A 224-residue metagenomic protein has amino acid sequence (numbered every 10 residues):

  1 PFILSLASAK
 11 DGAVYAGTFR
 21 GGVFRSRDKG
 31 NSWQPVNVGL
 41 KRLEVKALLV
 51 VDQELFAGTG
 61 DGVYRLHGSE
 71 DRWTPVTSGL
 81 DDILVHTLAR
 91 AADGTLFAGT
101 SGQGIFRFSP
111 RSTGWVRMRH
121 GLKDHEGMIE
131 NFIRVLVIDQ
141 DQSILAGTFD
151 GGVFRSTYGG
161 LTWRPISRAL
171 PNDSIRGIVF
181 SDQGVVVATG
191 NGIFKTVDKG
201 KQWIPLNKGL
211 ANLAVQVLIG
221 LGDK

Functional and structural regions predicted by a protein language model:
P1-A9, N37-V50, T77-A91, R119-D139 (+2 more regions): Short coil-to-beta transitions that initiate beta-strands within beta-rich domains
G12-A16, E54-A57, G94-A98, Q142-A146 (+2 more regions): Entry beta-strands of beta-propeller and related beta-repeat scaffolds
R20-V23, D61-Y64, G102-I105, D150-V153 (+1 more regions): Loop/turn residues immediately N-terminal
S26-R27, R65-H67, R107-S109, S156-T157 (+1 more regions): Conserved Ser/Thr-centered positions that define the repeating blades of beta-propeller domains
S32-V36, W73-V76, V116-M118, T162-I166 (+1 more regions): A structural motif specific to WD40 beta-propellers
K46, T59-G62: A generic tandem-repeat structural signature
